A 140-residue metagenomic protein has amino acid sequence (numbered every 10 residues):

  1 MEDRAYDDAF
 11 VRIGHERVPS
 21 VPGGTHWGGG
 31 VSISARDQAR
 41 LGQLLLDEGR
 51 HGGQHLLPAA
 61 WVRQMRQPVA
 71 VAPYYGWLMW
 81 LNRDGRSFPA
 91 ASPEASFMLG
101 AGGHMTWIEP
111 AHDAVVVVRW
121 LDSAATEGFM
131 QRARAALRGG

Functional and structural regions predicted by a protein language model:
M1-D47: Active-site-proximal helix/loop microenvironment of the serine DD-peptidase/beta-lactamase transpeptidase fold
Y6-T25, R63-V115: Active-site Gly/Thr loop motif
G29-R50, H104-W120: Active-site-proximal alpha-helical segments within enzyme catalytic domains
S32, S87, A124: Acidic-and-aromatic substrate-binding clefts and catalytic sites of carbohydrate-active enzymes
R36-R40, A60, G128, R132: Extracytoplasmic/secreted proteins, especially bacterial periplasmic and envelope-associated proteins
L44-E48, P68, A136: Structured segments of extracytoplasmic/periplasmic soluble domains in secreted or envelope-associated proteins
G49-L57: Structural helix-adjacent loops and short alpha-helical linkers that scaffold large soluble proteins
F97-G140: Structured C-terminal helix/loop/strand segments within mature extracytoplasmic catalytic/sensor domains
